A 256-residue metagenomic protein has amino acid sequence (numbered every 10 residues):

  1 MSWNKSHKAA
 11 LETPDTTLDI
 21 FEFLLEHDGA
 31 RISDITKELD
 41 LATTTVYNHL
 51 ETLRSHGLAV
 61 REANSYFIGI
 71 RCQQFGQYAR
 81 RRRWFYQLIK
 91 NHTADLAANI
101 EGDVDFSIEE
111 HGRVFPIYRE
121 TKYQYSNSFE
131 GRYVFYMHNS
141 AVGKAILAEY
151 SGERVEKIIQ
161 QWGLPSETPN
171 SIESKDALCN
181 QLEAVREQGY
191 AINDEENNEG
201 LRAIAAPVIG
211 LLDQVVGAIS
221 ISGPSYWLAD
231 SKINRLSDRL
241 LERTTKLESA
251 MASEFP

Functional and structural regions predicted by a protein language model:
S2-A30, K90-P116, T121-Q124, E242-P256: An N-terminal domain-start capping segment
S2-R82, Y86, T245, S249-A250: N-terminal helix-turn-helix
G57, A206, I219: Conserved GNAT-family N-acetyltransferase fold
Q77-W162: Amphipathic alpha-helical effector-binding/dimerization core of metabolite-sensing transcriptional regulators
L88-D95, Q160-I204, E242-A250: Short, basic/aromatic recognition patches
V208-L211: Sensor-regulatory modules in signal-transduction proteins
G217-P256: Juxtadomain coupling helices with adjacent low-complexity linkers
